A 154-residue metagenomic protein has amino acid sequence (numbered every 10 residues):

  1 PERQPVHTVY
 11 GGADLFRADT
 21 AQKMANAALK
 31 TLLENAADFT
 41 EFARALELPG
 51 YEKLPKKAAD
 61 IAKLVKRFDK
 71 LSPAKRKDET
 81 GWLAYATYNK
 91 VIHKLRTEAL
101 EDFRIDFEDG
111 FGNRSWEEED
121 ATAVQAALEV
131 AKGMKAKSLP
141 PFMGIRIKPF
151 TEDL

Functional and structural regions predicted by a protein language model:
P1-L154: Alpha/beta catalytic barrel-like cores
